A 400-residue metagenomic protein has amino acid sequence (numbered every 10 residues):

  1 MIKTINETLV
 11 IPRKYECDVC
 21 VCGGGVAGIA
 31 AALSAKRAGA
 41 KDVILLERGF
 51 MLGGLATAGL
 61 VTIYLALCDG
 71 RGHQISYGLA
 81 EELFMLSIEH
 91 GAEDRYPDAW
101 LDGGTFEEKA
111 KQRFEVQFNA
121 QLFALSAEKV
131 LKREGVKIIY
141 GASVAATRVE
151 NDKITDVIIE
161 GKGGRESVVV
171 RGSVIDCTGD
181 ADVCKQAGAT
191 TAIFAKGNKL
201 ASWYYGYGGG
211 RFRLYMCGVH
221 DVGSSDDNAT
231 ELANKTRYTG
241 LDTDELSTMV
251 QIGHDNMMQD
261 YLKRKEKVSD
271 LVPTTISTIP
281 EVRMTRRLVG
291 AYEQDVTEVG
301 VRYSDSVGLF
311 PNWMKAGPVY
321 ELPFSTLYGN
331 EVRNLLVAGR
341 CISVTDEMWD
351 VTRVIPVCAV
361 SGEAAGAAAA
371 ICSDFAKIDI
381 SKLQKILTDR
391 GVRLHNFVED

Functional and structural regions predicted by a protein language model:
N6, V10, L55-T57, L79 (+7 more regions): Flavin (FAD/FMN)-binding glycine-rich loop and adjacent Rossmann-like elements that form
N6-T8, K14-E16, A40-D42, E47-A146 (+2 more regions): Conserved N-terminal/central alpha/beta ligand/cofactor-binding core
R13-G25: Beta1/beta-strand and adjacent pyrophosphate-binding region of the FAD-binding site in flavoprotein oxidoreductases
G28: N-terminal Rossmann-fold NAD(P) dinucleotide-binding loop
A35: Aromatic pocket-lining residues of Rossmann-like dinucleotide-binding sites
N151-V157: Short, hydrophobic/aromatic-rich segments at coil-to-beta transitions
